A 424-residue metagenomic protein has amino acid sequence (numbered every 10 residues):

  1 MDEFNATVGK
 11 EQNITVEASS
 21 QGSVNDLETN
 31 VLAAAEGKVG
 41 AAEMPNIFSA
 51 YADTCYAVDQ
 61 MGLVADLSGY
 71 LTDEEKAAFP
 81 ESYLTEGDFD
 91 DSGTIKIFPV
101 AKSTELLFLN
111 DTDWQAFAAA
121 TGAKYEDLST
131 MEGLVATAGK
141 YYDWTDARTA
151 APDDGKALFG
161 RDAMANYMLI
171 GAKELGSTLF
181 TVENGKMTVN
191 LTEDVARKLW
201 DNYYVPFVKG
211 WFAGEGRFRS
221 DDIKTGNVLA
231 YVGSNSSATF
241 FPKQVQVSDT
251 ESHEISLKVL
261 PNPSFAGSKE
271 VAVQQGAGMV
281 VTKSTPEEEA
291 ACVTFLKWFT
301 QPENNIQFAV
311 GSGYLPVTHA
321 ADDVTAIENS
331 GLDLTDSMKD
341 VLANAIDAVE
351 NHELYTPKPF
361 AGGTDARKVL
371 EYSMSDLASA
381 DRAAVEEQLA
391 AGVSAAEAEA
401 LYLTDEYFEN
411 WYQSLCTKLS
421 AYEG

Functional and structural regions predicted by a protein language model:
G9-S82, F117, L229-A230, S248-E251: Extracytoplasmic "Venus flytrap"/periplasmic binding protein-like
S20-A33, S129-G133, F212-T225: Short helix-initiation/N-cap motifs at beta->coil->alpha
E36, V208-K209, S248-H319: Extracytoplasmic/periplasmic substrate-recognition and gating elements
S49-L106, G171-A172, E254-P263: Hinge/lid segment of periplasmic solute-binding proteins
S68-E81, A123-S129, P152, A157-F159 (+4 more regions): Short, solvent-exposed loop/beta-turn-alpha elements that line the ligand-binding surface or hinge of extracytoplasmic
D90-V100, E105, Q115, E132-T188: Extracytoplasmic/periplasmic solute-binding protein
V135-Y142, V182-G216, K258, N262: Glycine-centered hinge/linker elements that transmit conformational signals in sensory and ligand-binding systems
I346-G424: Conserved C-terminal helix/tail region of periplasmic/extracytoplasmic solute-binding proteins
